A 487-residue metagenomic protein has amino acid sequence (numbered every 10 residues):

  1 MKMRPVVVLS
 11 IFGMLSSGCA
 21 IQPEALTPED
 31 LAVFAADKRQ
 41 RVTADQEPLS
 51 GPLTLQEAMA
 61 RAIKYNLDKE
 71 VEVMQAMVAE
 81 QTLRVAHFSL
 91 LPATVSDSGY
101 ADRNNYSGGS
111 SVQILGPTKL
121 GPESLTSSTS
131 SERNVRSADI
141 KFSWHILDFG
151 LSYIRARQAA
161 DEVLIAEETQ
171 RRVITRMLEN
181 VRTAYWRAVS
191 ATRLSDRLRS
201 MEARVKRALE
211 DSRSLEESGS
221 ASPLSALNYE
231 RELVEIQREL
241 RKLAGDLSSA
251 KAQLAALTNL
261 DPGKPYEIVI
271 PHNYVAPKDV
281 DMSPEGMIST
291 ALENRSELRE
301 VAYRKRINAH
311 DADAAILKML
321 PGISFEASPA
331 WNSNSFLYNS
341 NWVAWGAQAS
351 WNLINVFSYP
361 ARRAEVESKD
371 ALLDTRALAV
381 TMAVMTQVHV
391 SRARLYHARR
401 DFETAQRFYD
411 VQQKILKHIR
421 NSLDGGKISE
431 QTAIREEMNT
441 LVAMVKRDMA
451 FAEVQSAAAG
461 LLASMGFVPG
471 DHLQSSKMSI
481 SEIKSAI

Functional and structural regions predicted by a protein language model:
M1-V7: Bacterial N-terminal signal peptides that target proteins for export
S16-G18: C-terminal motif of bacterial Sec signal peptides marking the signal peptidase cleavage site
A20, V173-T290, R394, A398-D401 (+5 more regions): Periplasmic alpha-helical coiled-coil/stalk elements that build and connect Gram-negative outer-membrane
A20-A93, S98-G99, P262, I268-R304 (+6 more regions): Bacterial Sec-pathway N-terminal export signals of envelope proteins
T54, V135-S137, T183, N228 (+3 more regions): Transmembrane beta-barrel architecture of outer-membrane proteins
A93-R172, M287, N294, R299-V380 (+1 more regions): Small/polar-residue-enriched beta-strand and adjacent coil segments characteristic of outer-membrane beta-barrel
